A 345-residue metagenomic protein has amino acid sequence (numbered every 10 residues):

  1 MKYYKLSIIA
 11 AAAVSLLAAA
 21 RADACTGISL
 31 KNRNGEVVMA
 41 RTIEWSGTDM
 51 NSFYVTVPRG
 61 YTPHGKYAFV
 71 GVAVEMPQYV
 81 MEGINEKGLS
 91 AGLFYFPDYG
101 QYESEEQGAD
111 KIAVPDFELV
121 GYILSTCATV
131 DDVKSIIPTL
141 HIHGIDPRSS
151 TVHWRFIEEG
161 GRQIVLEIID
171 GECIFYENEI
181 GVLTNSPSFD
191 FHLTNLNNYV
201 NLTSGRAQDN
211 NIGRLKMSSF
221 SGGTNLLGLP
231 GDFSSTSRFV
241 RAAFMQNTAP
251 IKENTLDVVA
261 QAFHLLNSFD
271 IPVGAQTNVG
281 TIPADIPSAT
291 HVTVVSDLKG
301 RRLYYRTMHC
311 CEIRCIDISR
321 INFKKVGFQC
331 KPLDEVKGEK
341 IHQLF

Functional and structural regions predicted by a protein language model:
M1-I8: Bacterial N-terminal signal peptides that target proteins for export
V14-A22: C-terminal segment of classical bacterial N-terminal signal peptides
D23-I28, E36, I145, S149-S150 (+2 more regions): C-terminus-biased signal that marks the final domain/tail of proteins
A24-K111, T139, R148: A contiguous strand-loop segment
M39, A91-L93, F175, L303-R306: Short hydrophobic/aromatic-rich beta-strand segments that constitute the beta-sheet cores of beta-sandwich/beta-barrel
W45-G47, P97-Y99, G171-I174, G181-V182 (+1 more regions): Short, surface-exposed beta-strand-loop junctions and turns on beta-sheet-rich folds
Y54-H64, G100-L140, G327-K337: Compact, glycine/acidic-enriched structural inserts
L89, F94, S104-F117, I137-N197: Acidic/His-rich structured neighborhood in mature extracellular/periplasmic domains
